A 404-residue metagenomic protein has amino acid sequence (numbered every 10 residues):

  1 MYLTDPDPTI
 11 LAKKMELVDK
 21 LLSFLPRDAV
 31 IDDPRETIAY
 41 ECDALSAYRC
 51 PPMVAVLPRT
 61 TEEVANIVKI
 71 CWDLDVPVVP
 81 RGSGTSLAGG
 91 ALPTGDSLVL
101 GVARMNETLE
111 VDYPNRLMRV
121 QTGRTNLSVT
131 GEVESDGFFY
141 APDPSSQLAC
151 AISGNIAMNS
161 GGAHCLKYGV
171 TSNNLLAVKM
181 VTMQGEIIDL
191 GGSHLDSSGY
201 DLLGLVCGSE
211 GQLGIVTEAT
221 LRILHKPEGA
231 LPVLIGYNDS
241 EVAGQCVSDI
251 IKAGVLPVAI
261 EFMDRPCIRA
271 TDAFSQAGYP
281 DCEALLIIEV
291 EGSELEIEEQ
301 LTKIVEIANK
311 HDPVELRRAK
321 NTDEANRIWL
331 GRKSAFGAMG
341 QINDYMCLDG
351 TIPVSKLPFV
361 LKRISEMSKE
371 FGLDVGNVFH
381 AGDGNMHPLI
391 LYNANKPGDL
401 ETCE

Functional and structural regions predicted by a protein language model:
M1-K69, T85-R116, S145, C267-S275 (+2 more regions): N-terminal flexible segment immediately upstream of the FAD-binding catalytic core in FAD-dependent oxidoreductases
I10-V18, L57, T61-V64, T122 (+10 more regions): Generic structural signal for well-ordered, non-membrane alpha-helical segments in soluble metabolic enzymes
K20, K69-I70, E132, D249 (+2 more regions): Alpha-helical scaffold elements within enzyme catalytic domains, especially in hydrolases
I31-E41, L224-H225, L231, G236-C403: C-terminal substrate-recognition/cap domain of FAD-linked oxidoreductases
A88-L92, L98-V102, L213-E218, S293-I304 (+2 more regions): Short, acidic (Asp/Glu-rich) active-site segment that either coordinates a divalent metal cofactor
E107-E261: FAD-binding subdomain of flavoenzyme oxidoreductases
